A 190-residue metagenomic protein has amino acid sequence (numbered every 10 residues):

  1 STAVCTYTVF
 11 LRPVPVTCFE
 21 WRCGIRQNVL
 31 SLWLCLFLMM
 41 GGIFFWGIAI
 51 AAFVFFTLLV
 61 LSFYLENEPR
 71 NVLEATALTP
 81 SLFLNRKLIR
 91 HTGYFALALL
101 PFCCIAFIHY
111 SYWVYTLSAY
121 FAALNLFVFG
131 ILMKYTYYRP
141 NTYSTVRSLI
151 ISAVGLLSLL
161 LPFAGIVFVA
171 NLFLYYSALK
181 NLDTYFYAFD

Functional and structural regions predicted by a protein language model:
S1-R70, L84-D190: Hydrophobic alpha-helical transmembrane segments of membrane proteins
E74-P80: Short helix-to-coil transition segments within interhelical loops that connect adjacent transmembrane helices
